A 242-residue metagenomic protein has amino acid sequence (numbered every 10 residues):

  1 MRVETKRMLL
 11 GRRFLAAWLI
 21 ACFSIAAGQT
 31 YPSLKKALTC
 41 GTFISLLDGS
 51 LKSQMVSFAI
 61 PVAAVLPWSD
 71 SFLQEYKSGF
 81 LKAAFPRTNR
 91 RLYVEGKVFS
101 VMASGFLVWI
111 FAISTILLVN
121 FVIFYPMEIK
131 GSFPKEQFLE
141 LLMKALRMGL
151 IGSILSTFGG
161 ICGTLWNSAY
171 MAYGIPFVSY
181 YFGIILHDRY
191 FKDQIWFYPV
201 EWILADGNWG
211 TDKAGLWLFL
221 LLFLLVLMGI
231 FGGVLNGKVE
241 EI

Functional and structural regions predicted by a protein language model:
M1-W18: Aromatic- and glycine-rich beta-strand/loop motifs that create alpha-glucan
R7-M8, L221-I242: Junction motif at the cytosolic side of a transmembrane helix
R13, N89-R91, E95, S168-M171: Membrane-helix interface segments
A17-S24, Y170-G183, W196-E201: Central hydrophobic cores of alpha-helical transmembrane segments in multi-pass integral membrane proteins
C22-D70, E95, F99-L165, I203-L220: Secretory targeting signals
V65-P86: Transmembrane helix boundary and interhelical loop/hinge segments in multi-pass membrane proteins
E75-Y76, W109, F158, I185: Transmembrane alpha-helices and adjacent helix-loop boundaries
F191-G207: Short hydrophobic, aromatic-rich alpha-helical segments embedded in or entering the lipid bilayer of multi-pass
